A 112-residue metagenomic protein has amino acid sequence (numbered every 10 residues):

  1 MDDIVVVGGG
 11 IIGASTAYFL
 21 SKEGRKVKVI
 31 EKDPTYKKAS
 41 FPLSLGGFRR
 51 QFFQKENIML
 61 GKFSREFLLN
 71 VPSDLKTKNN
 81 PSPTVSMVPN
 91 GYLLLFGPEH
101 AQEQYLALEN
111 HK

Functional and structural regions predicted by a protein language model:
M1, K37-S40, F48: Accessory recognition modules or surfaces
M1-I12, K28: Beta1/beta-strand and adjacent pyrophosphate-binding region of the FAD-binding site in flavoprotein oxidoreductases
M1-I4, F19-E23: Extreme N-terminal leader/targeting segments of oxidoreductases
G8, E31, F96-G97: Short beta-strand/turn micro-motifs composed of small residues that flank or help shape donor/cofactor-binding pockets
S21-F41: Glycine-rich FAD pyrophosphate-binding loop
L45-K112: Dinucleotide-binding Rossmann-like beta1-alpha1 core, especially the glycine-rich loop that anchors the ADP
